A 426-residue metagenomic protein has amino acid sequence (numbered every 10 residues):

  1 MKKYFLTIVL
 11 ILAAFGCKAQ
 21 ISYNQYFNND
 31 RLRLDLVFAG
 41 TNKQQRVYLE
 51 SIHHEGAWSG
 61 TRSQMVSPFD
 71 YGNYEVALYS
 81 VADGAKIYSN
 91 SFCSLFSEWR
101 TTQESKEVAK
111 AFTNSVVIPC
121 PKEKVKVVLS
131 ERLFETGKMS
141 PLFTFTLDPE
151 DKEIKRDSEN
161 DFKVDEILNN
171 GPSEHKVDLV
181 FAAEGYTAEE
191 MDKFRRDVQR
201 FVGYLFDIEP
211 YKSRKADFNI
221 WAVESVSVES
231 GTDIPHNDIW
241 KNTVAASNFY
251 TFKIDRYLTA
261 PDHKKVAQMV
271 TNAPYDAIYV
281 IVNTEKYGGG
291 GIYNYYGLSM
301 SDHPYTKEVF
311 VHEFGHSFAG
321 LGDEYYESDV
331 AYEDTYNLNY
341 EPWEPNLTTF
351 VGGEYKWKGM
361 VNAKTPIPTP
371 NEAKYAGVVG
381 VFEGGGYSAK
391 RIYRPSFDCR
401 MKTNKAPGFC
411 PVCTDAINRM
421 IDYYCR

Functional and structural regions predicted by a protein language model:
M1-S22: Bacterial Sec-dependent N-terminal signal peptides
F27-F38, N42-Q45, Y325-R426: Replace "(M1/M4/M9/M12/WLM)" with "(e.g., M1/M4/M8/M9/M12/M26/WLM)" and add "not limited to" to clarify scope
F27-K152: Beta-strand-enriched, solvent-exposed domains that form extended recognition/catalytic surfaces
V76, K307-E324: Active-site recognition of the HExxH zinc-binding catalytic motif
E153-Y211, A222-T232: Fold-level signature of zinc-dependent metallopeptidase catalytic domains
G185-A188, V226-S230, T284-G288, P304-T306 (+2 more regions): Solvent-exposed loop/turn segments at secondary-structure junctions within structured extracellular/periplasmic domains
M191-F194, G289-E313: Short pre-active-site segment immediately N-terminal to the catalytic Zn-binding motif
D217-Y293: Active-site-proximal segments of metallohydrolase catalytic domains
